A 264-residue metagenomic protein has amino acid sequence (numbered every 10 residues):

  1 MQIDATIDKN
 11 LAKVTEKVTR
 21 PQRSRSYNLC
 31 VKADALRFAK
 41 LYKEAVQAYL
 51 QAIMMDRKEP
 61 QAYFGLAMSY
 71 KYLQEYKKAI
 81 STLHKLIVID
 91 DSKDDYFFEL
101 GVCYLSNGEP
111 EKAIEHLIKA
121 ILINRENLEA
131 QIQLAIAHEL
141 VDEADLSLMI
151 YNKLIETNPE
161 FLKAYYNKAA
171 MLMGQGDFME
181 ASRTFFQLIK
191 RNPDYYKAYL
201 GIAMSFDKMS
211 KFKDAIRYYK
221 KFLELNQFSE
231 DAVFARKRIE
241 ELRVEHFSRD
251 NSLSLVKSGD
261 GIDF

Functional and structural regions predicted by a protein language model:
A5-A12, K17, I216-F264: Terminal, low-structured helical/coil segments at or just beyond the last alpha-helical repeat
D8-L11, A39-L50, Y72-K85, S106-K119 (+5 more regions): Structural signature of tandem alpha-helical TPR/SEL1-like repeats, specifically the intra-repeat loop/turn
Q22-M55, Q61, G65-Q74, D95 (+3 more regions): Alpha-helical segment of the N-proximal tetratricopeptide repeat
Y27, Q61, D95, E129 (+5 more regions): Start-of-helix register in tetratricopeptide repeats
V31, G65-M68, Y72, E99 (+4 more regions): Canonical tetratricopeptide repeat
A35, S69, I89, C103 (+5 more regions): TPR/TPR-like alpha-solenoid repeats
